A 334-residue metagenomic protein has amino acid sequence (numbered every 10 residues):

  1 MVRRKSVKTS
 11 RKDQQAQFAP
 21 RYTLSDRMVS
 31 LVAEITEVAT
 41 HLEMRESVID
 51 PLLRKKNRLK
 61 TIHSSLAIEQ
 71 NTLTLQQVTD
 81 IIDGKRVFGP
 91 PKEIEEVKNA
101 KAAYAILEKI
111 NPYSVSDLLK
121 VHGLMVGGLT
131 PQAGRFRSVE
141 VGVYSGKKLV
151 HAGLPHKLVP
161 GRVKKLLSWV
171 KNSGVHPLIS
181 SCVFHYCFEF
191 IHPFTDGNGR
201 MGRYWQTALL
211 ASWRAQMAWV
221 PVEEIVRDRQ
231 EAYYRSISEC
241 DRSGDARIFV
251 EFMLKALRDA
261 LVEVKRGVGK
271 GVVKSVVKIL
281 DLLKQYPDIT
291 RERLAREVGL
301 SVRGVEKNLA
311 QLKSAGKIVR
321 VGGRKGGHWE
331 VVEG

Functional and structural regions predicted by a protein language model:
M1-G334: FIC/Doc superfamily catalytic core
